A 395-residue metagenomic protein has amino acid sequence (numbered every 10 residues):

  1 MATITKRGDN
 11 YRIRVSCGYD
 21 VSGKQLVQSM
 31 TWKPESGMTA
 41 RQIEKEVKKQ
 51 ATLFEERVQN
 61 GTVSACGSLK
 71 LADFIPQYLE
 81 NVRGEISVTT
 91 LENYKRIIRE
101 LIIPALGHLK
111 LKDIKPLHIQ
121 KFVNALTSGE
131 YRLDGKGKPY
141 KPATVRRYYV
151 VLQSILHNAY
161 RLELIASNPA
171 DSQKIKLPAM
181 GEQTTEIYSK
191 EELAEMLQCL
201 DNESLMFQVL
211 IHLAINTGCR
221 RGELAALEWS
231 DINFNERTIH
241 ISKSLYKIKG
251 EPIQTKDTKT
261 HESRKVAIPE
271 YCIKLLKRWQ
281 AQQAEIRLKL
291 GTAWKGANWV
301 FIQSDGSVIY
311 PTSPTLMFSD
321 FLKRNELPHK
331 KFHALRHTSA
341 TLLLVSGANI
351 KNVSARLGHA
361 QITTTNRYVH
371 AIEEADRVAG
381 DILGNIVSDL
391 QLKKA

Functional and structural regions predicted by a protein language model:
T3, M38-I43, S64-G67, L79-L164 (+4 more regions): N-terminal core-binding DNA-recognition domain of tyrosine site-specific recombinases/integrases
R7-N10, C17-Q120, A281-G296, S307 (+2 more regions): N-terminal DNA-binding module of tyrosine recombinases/phage integrases
F122, E195-C199, G250-T255, H370-A395: DNA/chromatin major-groove-contacting recognition/catalytic segments
K138-P142, R146-Y148, R161-L227, N235 (+4 more regions): Basic, Lys/Arg- and aromatic-enriched nucleic-acid-binding interface segment
R161, H212, N216-E223, S313 (+3 more regions): C-terminal catalytic core of tyrosine-transesterase DNA break-rejoin enzymes
A179, I187, L245, L357-I382: Catalytic-site neighborhood detector that most strongly recognizes the C-terminal catalytic loop/helix of tyrosine
K190-A194, E236, S244, P269-P328: Active-site/catalytic core of tyrosine-dependent DNA strand-transfer enzymes
E236, K249-S263, A267-C272, R278 (+3 more regions): C-terminal secondary-structure termini that scaffold catalytic or DNA-interacting sites
